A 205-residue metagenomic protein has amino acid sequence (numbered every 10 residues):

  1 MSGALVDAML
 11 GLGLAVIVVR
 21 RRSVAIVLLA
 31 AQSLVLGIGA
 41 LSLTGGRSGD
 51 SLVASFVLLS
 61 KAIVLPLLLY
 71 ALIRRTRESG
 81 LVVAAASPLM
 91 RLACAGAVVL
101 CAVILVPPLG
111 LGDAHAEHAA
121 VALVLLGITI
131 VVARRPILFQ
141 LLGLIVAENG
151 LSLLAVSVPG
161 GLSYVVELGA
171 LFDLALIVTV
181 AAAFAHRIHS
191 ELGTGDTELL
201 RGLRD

Functional and structural regions predicted by a protein language model:
M1-D205: Alpha-helical transmembrane segments of multi-pass membrane proteins predominantly involved in bioenergetics
